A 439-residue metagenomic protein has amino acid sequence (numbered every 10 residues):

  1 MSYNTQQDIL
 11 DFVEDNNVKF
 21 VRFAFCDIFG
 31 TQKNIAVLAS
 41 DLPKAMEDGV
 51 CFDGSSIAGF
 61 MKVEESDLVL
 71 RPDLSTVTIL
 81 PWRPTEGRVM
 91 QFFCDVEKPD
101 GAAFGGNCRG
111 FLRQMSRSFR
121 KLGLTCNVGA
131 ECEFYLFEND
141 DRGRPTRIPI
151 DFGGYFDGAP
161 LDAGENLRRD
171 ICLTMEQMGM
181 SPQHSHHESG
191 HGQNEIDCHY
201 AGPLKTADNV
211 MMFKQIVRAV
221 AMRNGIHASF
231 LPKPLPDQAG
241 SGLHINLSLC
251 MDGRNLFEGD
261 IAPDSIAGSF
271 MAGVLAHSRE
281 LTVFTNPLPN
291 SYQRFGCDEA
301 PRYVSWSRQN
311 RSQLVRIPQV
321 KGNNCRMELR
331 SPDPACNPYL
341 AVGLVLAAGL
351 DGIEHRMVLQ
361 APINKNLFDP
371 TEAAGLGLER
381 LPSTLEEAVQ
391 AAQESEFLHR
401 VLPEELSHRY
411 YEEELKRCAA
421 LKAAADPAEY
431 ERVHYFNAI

Functional and structural regions predicted by a protein language model:
M1-I439: Glycine-rich, acidic/polar active-site loops that bind/position phosphate-bearing ligands
